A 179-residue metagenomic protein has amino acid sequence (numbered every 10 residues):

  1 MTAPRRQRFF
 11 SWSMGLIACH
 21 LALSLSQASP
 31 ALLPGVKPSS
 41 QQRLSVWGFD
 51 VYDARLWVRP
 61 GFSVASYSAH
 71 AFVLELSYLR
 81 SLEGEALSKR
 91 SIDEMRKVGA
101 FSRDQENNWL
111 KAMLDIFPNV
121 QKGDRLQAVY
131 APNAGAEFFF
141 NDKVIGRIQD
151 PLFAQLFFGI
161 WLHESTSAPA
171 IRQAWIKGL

Functional and structural regions predicted by a protein language model:
T2-M14: Bacterial N-terminal signal peptides that target proteins for export
T2-P4, S24, S102: Ser/Thr-centered flexible coil motifs
W12-S24: Bacterial N-terminal signal peptides
Q27-F140, V144-L179: Terminal leader/tail segments of proteins
